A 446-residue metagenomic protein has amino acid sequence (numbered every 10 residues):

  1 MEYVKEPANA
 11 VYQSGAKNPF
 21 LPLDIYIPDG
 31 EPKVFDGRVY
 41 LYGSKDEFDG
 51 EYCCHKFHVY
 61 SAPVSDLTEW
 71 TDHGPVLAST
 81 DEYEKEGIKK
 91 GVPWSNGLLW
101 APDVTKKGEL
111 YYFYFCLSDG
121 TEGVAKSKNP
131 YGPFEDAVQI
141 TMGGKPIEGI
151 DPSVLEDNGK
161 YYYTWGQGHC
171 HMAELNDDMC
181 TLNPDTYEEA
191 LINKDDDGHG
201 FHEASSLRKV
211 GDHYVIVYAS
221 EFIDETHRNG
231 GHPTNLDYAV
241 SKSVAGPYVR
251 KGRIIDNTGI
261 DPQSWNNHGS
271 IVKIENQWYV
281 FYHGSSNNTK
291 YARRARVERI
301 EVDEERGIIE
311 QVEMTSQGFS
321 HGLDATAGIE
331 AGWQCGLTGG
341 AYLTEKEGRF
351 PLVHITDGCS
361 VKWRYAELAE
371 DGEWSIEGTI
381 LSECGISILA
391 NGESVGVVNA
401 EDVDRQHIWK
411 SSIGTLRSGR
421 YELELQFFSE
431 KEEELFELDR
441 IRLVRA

Functional and structural regions predicted by a protein language model:
M1-E393, V397, D404-A446: Carbohydrate-active catalytic/glycan-binding domains of CAZyme proteins, especially the secreted or lumenal ectodomains
